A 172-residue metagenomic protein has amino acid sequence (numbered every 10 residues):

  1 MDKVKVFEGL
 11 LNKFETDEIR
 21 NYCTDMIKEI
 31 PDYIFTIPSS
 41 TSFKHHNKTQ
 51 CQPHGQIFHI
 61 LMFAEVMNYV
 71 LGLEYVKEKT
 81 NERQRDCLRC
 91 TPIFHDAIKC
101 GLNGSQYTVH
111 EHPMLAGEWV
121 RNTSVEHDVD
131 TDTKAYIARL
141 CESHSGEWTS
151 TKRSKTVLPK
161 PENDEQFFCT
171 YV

Functional and structural regions predicted by a protein language model:
M1-G104: Acidic/His-rich, divalent-metal-binding segments that scaffold phosphate/diphosphate chemistry
Q56, R83-D86, C90, V109-P113 (+2 more regions): Short capping loops/turns at secondary-structure boundaries
Q56-H59, H95, H110-P113, H144-S145: Histidine-centered active-site/metal-ligand motif
I60-V66, H110-E126: An active-site-proximal "capping" alpha-helix that borders the catalytic cofactor pocket
E78-K79, L88, D128-V172: Histidine/acidic-rich helix-loop-helix segments that form or flank divalent-metal centers in metalloenzyme catalytic
N103-T108, V157: Metal-dependent catalytic cores of enzymes that make or break cyclic nucleotides and related phosphoester linkages
